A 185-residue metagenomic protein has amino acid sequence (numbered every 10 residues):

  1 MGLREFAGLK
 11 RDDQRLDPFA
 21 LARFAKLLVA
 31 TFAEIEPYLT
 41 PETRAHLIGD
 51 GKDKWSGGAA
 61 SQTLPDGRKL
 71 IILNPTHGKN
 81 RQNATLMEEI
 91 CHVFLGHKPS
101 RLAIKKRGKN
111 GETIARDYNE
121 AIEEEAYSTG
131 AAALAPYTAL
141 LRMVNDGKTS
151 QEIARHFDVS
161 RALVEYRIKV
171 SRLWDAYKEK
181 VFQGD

Functional and structural regions predicted by a protein language model:
M1-D185: Active-site hotspot residues in diverse enzymes, especially metal/ion-binding acidic/histidine motifs
